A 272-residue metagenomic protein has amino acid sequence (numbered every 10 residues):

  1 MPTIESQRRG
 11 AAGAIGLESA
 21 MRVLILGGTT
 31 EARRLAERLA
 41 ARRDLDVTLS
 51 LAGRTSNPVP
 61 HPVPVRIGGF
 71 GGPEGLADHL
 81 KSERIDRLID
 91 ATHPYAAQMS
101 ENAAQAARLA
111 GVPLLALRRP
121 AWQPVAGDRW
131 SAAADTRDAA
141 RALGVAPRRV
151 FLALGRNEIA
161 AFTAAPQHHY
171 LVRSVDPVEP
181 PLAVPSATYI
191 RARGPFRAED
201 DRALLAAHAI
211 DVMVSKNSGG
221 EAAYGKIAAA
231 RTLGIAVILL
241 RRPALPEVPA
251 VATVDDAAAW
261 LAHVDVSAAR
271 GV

Functional and structural regions predicted by a protein language model:
P2-I4, I15-D90, A97-E101, A107-L117 (+4 more regions): SAM-dependent methyltransferases
S6-R9: Short linear segments in intrinsically disordered or otherwise low-structure-confidence regions
